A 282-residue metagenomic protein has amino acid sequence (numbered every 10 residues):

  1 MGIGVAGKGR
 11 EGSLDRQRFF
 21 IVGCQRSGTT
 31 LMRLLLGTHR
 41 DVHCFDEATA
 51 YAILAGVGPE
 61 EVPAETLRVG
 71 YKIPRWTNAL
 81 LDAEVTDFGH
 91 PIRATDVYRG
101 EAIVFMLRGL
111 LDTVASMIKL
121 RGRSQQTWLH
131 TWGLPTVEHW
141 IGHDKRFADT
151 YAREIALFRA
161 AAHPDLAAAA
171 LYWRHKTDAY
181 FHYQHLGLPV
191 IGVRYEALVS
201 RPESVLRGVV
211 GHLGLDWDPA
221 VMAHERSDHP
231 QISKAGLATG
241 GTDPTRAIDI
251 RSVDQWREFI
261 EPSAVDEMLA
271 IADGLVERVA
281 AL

Functional and structural regions predicted by a protein language model:
M1-N78, R123-P135, I232-A247, R251: PAPS-dependent sulfotransferase catalytic core
D46, M117-I118, I260: Short, flexible helix/strand-to-coil boundary loops that buttress conserved ligand/catalytic motifs in alpha/beta
D46-E47, A220-M222: Residue-level detector of family-conserved "landmark" positions at structurally sensitive sites
A50-A55, L198, D273-L282: C-terminal/domain-terminus segments
L81-D82, D87-V221, Q231-P244, I250: PAPS-dependent sulfotransferase catalytic domain
D249-L282: C-terminal accessory extensions appended to soluble enzyme cores
